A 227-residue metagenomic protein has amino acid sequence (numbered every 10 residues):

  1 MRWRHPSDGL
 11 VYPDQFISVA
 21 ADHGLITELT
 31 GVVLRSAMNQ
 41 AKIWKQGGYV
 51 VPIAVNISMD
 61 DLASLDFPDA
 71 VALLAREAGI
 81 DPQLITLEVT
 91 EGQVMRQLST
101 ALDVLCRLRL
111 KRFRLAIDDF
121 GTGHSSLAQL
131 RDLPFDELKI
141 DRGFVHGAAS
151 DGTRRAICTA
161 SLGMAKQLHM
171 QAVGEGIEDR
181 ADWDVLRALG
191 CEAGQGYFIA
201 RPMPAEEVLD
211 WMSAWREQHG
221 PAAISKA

Functional and structural regions predicted by a protein language model:
M1-I80, G92-Q93, C106-R107, F120 (+1 more regions): Bacterial c-di-GMP phosphodiesterase EAL domain
W3-S7, L34, A41, N56-L65 (+2 more regions): EAL-family c-di-GMP phosphodiesterase catalytic domain
D103: Mobile late-domain/C-terminal helix-loop "cap" segments that border catalytic sites or the cytosolic face
